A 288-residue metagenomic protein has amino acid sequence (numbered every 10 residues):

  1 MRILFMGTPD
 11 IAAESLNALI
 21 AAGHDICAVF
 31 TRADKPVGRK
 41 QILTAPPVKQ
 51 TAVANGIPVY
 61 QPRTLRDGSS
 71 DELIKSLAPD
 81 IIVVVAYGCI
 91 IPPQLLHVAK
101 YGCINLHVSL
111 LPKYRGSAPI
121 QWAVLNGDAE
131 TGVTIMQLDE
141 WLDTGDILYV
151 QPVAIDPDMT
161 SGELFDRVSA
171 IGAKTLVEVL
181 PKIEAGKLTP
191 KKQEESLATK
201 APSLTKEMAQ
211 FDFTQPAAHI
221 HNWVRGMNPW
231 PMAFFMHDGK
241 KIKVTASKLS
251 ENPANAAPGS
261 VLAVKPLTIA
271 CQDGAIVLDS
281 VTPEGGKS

Functional and structural regions predicted by a protein language model:
M1-R39: N-terminal Rossmann-like dinucleotide-binding module
R2-L4, D25-V29, N55-L77, I82 (+2 more regions): Internal alpha/beta domain cores that form substrate/cofactor-binding pockets in large enzymes and binding proteins
T8-I11, R63-R66, Y87-I90, M227 (+1 more regions): Short beta->alpha connector loops
A13, I42-A45, D67-D71, S117: Structural motif corresponding to alpha-helix initiation and N-cap regions
A22, I81-K200: Donor/substrate-binding cores of folate-linked one-carbon enzymes
K35-N55: N-terminal beta-loop-helix "entrance" segment that forms/cooperates in small-molecule cofactor or anionic ligand
P202-Q215: Acyl-group handling in specialized metabolite and lipid biosynthesis
F213-S288: An anion-binding loop in the catalytic cleft
